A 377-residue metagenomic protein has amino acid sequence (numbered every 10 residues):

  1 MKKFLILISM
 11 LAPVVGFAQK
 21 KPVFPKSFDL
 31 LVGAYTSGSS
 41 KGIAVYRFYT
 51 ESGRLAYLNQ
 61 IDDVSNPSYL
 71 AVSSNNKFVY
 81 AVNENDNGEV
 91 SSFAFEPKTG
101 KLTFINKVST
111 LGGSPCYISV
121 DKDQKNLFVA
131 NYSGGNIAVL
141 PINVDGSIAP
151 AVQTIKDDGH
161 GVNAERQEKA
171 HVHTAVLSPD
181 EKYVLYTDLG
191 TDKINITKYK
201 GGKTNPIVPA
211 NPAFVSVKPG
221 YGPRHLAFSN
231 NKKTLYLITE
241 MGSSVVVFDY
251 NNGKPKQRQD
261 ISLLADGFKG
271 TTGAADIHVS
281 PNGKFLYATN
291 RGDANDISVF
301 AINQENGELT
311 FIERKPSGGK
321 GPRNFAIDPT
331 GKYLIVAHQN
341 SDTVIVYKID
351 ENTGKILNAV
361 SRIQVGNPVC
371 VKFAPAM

Functional and structural regions predicted by a protein language model:
M1-P25: Bacterial Sec-dependent N-terminal signal peptides
Y35-S37, E84-D86, Y132-G134, I142 (+7 more regions): Short loop/turn segments immediately following the C-termini of beta-strands
S39, V64-N75, L111-D123, D158-E181 (+4 more regions): Beta-rich, blade/repeat-based domains predominating in secreted/periplasmic proteins but also intracellular
R47-G53, F93-G100, L140-A149, K198-P206 (+3 more regions): Short loop/turn segments immediately following beta-strands, especially the blade-tip and inter-blade linker loops
A56-D62, T103-S109, G159-E165, A210-S216 (+3 more regions): A short beta-strand motif characteristic of beta-propeller blades
K101-T174: Asp-box/WD-like beta-propeller blade repeats and closely related beta-sheet repeat scaffolds
A274-N306, T310-V336: Loop/turn-rich, solvent-exposed surfaces of beta-rich toroidal or solenoidal domains
